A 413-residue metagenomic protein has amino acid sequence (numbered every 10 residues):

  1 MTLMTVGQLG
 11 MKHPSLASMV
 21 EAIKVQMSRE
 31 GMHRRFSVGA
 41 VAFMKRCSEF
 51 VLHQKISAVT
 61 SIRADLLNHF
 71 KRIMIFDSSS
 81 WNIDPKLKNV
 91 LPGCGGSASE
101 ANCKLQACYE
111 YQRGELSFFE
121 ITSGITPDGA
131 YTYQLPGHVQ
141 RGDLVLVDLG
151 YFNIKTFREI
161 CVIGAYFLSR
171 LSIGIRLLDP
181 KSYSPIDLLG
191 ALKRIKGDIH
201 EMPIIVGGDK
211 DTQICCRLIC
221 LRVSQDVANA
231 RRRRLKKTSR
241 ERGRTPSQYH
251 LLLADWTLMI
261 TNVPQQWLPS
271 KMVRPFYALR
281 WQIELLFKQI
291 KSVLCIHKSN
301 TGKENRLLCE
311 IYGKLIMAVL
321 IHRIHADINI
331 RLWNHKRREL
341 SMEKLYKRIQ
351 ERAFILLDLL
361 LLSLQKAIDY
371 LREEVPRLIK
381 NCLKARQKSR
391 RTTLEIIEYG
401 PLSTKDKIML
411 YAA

Functional and structural regions predicted by a protein language model:
M1-K12, Q26-M27, G31-G39, R46-K55 (+3 more regions): Single, function-defining residue in the core of a domain
S15-A22: Short alpha-helical "recognition helix" segments of helix-turn-helix
T60: Glycine/small-residue-rich loop that forms an oxyanion/phosphate-binding "nest" at active or ligand-binding sites
R63: N-terminal phosphate-binding or glycine-rich loops at protein starts, especially the Walker A/P-loop of NTPases
